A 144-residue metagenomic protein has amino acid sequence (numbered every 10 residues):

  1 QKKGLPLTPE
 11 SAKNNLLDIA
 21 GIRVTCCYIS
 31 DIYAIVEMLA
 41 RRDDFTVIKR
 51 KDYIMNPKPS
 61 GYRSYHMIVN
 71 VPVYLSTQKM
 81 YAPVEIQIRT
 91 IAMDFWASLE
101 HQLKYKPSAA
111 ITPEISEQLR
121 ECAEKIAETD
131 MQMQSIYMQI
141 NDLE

Functional and structural regions predicted by a protein language model:
Q1-A20: A glycine-rich, hydrophobic loop/mini-helix early in the fold
K2, Q134-E144: Eukaryotic low-complexity, non-globular regulatory regions
K13, C26-S135: Long beta-strand-rich cores associated with HINT superfamily self-processing modules
N14, D18, E37, M138 (+1 more regions): Localized chelating/binding microdomains that coordinate divalent metal ions or stabilize phosphate-bearing
G21-T25: Short aromatic/hydrophobic contact patches that present stacked aromatics for nucleic-acid/ligand binding
